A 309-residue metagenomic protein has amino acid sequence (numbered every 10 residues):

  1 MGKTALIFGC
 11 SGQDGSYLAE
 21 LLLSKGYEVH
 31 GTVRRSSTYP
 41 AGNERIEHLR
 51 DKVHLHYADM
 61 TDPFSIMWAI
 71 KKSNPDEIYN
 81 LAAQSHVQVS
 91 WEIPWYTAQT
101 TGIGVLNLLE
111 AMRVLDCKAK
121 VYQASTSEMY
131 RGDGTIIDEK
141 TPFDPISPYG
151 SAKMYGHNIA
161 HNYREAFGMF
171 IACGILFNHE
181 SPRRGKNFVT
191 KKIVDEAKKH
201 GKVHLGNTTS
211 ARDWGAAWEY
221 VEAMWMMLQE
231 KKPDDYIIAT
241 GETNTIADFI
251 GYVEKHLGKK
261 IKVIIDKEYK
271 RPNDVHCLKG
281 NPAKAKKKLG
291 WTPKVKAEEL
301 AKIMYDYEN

Functional and structural regions predicted by a protein language model:
M1-H179, W218, H256, V295: N-terminal Rossmann-like NAD(P)+-binding domain of SDR-like oxidoreductases, especially those catalyzing
L18-E20, S24, G31-T32, A58 (+2 more regions): C-terminal substrate-binding subdomain of Rossmann-fold SDR/epimerase-dehydratase oxidoreductases
Y39, R131, S181, R271-N273 (+1 more regions): Generic structural signal for helix capping and beta-alpha/helix-loop junctions
E92-I93, P148, R183-N187, D274-H276: Short, solvent-exposed loop/turn segments at secondary-structure boundaries
T101, T126, K186, L205-N207 (+1 more regions): Helix N-cap/beta->alpha junction signal
E128-M129, E165, N178-S181, D195 (+2 more regions): Active-site micro-motifs of SAM-dependent methyltransferase domains
E180-R183, K231: Transmembrane helix irregularities
